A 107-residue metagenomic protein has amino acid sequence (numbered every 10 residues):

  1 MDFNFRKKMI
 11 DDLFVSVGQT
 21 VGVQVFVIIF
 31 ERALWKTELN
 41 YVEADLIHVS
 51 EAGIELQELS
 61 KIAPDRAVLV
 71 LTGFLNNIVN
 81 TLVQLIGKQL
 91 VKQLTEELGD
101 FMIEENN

Functional and structural regions predicted by a protein language model:
M1-N107: Long, compositionally biased intrinsically disordered regulatory segments in eukaryotic proteins
